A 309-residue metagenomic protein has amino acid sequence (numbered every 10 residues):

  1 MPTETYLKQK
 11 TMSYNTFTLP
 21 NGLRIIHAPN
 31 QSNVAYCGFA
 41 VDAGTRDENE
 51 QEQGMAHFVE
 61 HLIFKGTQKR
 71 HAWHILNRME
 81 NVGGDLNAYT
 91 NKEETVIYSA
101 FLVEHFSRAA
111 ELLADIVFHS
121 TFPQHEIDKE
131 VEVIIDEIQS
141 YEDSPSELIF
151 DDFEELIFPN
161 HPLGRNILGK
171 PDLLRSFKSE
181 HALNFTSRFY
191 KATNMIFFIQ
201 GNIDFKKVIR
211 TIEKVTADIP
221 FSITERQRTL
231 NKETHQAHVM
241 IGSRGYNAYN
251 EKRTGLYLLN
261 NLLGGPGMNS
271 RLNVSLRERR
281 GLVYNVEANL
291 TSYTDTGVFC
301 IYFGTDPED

Functional and structural regions predicted by a protein language model:
L7-V34: N- or domain-start disorder-to-order transition segments that initiate the globular core
P29-Q31, G38-A40, P220-S270: His/Glu-based metal-binding/catalytic segments typifying zinc-dependent metallopeptidases
V41-E52: Short pre-active-site segment immediately N-terminal to the catalytic Zn-binding motif
G54-T67: Active-site SXXK
I75-F221, Y246, G264-P266, E278-D309: Charge-rich, well-structured scaffold segments of protease-associated domains
N273: Phosphate-proximal small/polar/acidic motifs at interfaces that engage nucleotide phosphates, polyphosphates
